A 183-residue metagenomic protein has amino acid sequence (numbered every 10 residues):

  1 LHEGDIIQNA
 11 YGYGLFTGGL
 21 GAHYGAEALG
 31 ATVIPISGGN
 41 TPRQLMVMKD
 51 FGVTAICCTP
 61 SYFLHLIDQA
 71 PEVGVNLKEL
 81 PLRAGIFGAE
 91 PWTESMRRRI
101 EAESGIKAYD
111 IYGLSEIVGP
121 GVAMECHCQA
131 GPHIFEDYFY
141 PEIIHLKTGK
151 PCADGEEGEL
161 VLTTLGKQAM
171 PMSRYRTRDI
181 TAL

Functional and structural regions predicted by a protein language model:
H2-A31: Conserved AMP-binding loop of ANL adenylate-forming enzymes
L29-L183: Active-site glycine/GP-rich loop and adjacent strand/helix microenvironment that borders small-molecule binding pockets
